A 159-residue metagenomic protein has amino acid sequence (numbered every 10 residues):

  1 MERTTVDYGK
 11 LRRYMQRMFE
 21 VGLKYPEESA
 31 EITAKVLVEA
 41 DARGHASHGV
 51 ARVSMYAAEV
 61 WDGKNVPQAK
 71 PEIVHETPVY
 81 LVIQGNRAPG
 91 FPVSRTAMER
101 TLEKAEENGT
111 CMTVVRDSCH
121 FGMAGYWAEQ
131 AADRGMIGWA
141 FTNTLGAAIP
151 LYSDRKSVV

Functional and structural regions predicted by a protein language model:
M1-L23: Generic N-terminal amphipathic, Lys/Arg-enriched alpha-helix
K24-I32, S47-G49: Flexible, glycine/charged-enriched surface loops at secondary-structure junctions
H48-L102: Active-site cofactor/substrate anionic-group-binding motifs, chiefly glycine- and Lys/Arg-rich phosphate-binding loops
I83-G85, E106, C111-D117, G138-T142: General beta-strand structural signal in soluble alpha/beta enzymes
R87, D117-F121, T142-A148, Y152: Acidic, glycine-rich active-site loops and adjacent beta-strand->loop/helix elements that engage anionic groups
S94-E107, V114, H120: Glycine-rich beta-alpha loop segments
V158-V159: Conserved small/polar residues in nucleotide/adenosyl-binding loops
